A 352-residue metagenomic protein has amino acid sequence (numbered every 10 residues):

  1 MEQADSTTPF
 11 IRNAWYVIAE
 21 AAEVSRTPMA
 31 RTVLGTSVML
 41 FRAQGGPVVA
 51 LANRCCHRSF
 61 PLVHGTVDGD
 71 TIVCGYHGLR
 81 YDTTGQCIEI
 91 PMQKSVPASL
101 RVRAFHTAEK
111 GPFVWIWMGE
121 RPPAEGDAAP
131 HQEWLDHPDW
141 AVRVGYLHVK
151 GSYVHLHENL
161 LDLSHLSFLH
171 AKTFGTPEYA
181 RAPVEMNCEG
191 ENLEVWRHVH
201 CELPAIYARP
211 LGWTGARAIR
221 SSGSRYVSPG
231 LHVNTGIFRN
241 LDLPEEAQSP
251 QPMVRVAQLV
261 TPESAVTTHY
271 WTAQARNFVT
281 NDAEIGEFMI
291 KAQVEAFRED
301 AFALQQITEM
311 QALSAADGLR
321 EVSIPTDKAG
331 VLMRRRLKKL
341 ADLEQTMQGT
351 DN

Functional and structural regions predicted by a protein language model:
M1-P9, Q345-N352: Basic/polar N-terminal segments that are highly enriched at the extreme N-terminus, encompassing both cleavable
E2-R12, V17-A141: Rieske [2Fe-2S] iron-sulfur-binding domain
P47, P122-N352: C-terminal catalytic domain of Rieske-type non-heme iron oxygenases
